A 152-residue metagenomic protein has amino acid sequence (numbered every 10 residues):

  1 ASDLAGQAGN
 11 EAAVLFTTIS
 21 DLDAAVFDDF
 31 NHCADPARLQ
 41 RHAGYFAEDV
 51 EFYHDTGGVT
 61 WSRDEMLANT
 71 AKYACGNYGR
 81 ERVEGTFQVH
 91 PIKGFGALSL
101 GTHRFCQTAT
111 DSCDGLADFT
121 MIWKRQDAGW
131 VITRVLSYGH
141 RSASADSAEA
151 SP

Functional and structural regions predicted by a protein language model:
A1-D3, L116-A143: Short beta-strand edge/turn micro-motifs at domain boundaries
A1-E48, S144-P152: Short, low-complexity N-terminal intrinsically disordered segments enriched in polar/charged residues
P36-F95, C113: A solvent-exposed, acidic/Ser-Thr-rich amphipathic alpha-helical stretch
F46, E51-D55, G96-Q107, T120-I122: Short, well-ordered beta-strand segments in beta-rich or mixed alpha/beta enzyme and ligand-binding folds
G57-V59, R104-C106, Y138-S142: Solvent-exposed loop/turn segments at secondary-structure junctions within structured extracellular/periplasmic domains
M66, T70, E84-H90, T102-F105 (+2 more regions): Hydrophobic/aromatic beta-strand elements that line small-molecule binding cavities or substrate pockets in beta-rich
V89-A97, D111, W123-W130: A short, structured loop/turn motif at beta-sheet edges
T110-D114, S142-A148: A short acidic/glycine-rich loop-to-helix N-cap element
